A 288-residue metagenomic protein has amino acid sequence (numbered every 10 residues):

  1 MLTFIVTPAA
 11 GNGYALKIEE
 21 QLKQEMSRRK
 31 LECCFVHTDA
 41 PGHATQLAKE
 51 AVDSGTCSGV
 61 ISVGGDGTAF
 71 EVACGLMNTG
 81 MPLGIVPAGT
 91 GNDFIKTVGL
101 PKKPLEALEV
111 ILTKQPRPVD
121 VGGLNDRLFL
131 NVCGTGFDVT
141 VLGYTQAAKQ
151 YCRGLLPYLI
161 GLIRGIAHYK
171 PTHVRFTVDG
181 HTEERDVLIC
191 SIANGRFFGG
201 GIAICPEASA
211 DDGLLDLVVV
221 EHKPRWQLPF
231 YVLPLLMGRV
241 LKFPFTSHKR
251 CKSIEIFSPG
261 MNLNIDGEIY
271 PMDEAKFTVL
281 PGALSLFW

Functional and structural regions predicted by a protein language model:
M1-V60: ATP/NTP phosphate-donor binding region
T3, R29, N78-P82, A88-L188: Catalytic core of DAGKc-family lipid kinases
A15, V178, E184, S209 (+1 more regions): ATP/nucleoside-binding phosphotransfer catalytic cores, i.e., glycine-rich phosphate-binding loops
S62-G67: N-terminal glycine-rich "phosphate-gripper" loop used for MgATP/nucleotide binding and carboxylate activation
T68-M81: Short Gly/Thr/Asp-enriched flexible loops that form oxyanion-binding sites at enzyme active sites
G134, D138, S191-I204, I269: Glycine-rich phosphate/pyrophosphate-binding beta-alpha loops
K149-P157, G201, P206-Q227: Gly/Ser/Thr-rich active-site loops/lids in small-molecule metabolic enzymes that frequently grip phosphoryl groups
